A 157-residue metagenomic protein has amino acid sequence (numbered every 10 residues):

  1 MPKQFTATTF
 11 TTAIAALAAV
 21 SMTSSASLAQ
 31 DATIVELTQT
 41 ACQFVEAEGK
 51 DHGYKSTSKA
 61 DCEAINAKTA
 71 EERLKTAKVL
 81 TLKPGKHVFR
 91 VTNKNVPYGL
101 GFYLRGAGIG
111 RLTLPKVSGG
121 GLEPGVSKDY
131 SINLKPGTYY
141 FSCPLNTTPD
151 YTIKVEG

Functional and structural regions predicted by a protein language model:
P2-A13: Bacterial N-terminal signal peptides that target proteins for export
L17-S27: C-terminal segment of classical bacterial N-terminal signal peptides
T23-S25, H87, Y139: Generic detector of short, well-ordered, non-transmembrane alpha-helical segments enriched in hydrophobic residues
Q30-L37, A41-A60, T69-L74, T81 (+2 more regions): Extracellular/periplasmic metallocenter environments
L80-T113: Contiguous segments within soluble domain cores/interaction surfaces
